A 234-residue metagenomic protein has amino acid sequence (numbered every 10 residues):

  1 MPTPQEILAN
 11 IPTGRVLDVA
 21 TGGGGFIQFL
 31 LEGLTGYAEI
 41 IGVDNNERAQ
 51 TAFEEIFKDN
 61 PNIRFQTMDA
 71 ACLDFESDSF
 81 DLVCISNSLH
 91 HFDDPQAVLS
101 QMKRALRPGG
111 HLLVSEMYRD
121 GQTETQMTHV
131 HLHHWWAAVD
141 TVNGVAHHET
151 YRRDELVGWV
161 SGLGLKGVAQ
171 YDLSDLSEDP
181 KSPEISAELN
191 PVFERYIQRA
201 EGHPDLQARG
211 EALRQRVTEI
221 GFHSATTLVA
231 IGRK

Functional and structural regions predicted by a protein language model:
M1-G14, G25, F29: Conserved alpha-helix/loop element of class I SAM-dependent methyltransferases that forms part of the SAM/SAH-binding
L17, G23-C72: Class I SAM-dependent methyltransferase SAM/SAH-binding core
G23, V157, L163-K234: Conserved Class I S-adenosyl-L-methionine
C84: A conserved beta-strand element that flanks and buttresses the S-adenosyl-L-methionine
H90-F92: A short His-aromatic
Q96-P108: A short glycine-rich, Lys/Arg-flanked "PGG" loop and its adjoining helix->strand segment in the class I
L113-A137: Conserved class I S-adenosyl-L-methionine
D140-E155: Acceptor-substrate binding/catalytic loop of class I
